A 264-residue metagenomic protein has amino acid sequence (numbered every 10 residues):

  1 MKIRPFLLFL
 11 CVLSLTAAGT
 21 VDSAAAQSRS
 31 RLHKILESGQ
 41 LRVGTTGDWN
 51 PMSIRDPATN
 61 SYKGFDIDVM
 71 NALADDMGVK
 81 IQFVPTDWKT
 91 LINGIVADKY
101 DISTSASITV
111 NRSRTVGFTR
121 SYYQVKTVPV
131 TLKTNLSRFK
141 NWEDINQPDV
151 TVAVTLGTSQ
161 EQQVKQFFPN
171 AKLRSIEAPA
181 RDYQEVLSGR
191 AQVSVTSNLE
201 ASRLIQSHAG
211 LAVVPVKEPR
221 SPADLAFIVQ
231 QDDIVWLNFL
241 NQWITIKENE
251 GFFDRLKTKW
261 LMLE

Functional and structural regions predicted by a protein language model:
A25-S30, S159-R174, P215-V216, I244-E264: Ligand-binding clefts/hinges and TM-proximal coupling segments of bilobed small-molecule sensing domains
A26-A106, R114: Extracytoplasmic small-molecule ligand-binding "clamshell" domains of the periplasmic binding protein/Venus flytrap
T45-N50, V84-K89, D98, I102-V110 (+5 more regions): Beta->alpha turn/N-cap motifs
S53-T59, M70-V79, N141-N146, G157-E177 (+3 more regions): Ligand-binding cleft/hinge of the Venus flytrap
I67, Q82-N93, R174-S188, A223: Short helix-initiation/N-cap motifs at beta->coil->alpha
K89-N93, A106-T115, Q162-Q166, L187-S221: A ligand-binding cleft/hinge motif common to bilobed small-molecule-binding domains
R112, Q124-T131, N198, S202-T245 (+1 more regions): Periplasmic-binding protein-like
K133-V150: Flexible hinge/capping segments at coil-to-helix
